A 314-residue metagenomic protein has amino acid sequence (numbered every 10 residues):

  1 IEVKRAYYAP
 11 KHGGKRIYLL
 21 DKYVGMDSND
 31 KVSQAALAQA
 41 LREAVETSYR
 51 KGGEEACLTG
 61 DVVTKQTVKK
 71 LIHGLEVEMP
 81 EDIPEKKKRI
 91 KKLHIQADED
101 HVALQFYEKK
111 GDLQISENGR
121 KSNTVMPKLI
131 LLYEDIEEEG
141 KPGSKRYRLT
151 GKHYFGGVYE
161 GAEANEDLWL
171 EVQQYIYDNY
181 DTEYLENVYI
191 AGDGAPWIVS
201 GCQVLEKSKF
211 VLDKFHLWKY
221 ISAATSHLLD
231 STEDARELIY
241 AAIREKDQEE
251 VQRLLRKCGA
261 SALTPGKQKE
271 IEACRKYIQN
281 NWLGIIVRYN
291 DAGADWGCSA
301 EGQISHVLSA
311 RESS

Functional and structural regions predicted by a protein language model:
I1-E2: N-terminal juxtadomain amphipathic helix that follows a signal peptide/anchor or precedes a small N-terminal auxiliary
Y7-S314: Catalytic center-proximal scaffold of phosphoryl-transfer enzymes
